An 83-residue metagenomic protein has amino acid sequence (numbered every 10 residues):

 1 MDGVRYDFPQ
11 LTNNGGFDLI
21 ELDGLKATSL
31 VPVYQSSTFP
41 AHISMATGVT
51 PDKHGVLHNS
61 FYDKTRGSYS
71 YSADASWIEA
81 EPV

Functional and structural regions predicted by a protein language model:
Y6-V83: Active-site nucleophile/metal-coordination loop of metallo-enzymes that catalyze phosphate/sulfate and related
